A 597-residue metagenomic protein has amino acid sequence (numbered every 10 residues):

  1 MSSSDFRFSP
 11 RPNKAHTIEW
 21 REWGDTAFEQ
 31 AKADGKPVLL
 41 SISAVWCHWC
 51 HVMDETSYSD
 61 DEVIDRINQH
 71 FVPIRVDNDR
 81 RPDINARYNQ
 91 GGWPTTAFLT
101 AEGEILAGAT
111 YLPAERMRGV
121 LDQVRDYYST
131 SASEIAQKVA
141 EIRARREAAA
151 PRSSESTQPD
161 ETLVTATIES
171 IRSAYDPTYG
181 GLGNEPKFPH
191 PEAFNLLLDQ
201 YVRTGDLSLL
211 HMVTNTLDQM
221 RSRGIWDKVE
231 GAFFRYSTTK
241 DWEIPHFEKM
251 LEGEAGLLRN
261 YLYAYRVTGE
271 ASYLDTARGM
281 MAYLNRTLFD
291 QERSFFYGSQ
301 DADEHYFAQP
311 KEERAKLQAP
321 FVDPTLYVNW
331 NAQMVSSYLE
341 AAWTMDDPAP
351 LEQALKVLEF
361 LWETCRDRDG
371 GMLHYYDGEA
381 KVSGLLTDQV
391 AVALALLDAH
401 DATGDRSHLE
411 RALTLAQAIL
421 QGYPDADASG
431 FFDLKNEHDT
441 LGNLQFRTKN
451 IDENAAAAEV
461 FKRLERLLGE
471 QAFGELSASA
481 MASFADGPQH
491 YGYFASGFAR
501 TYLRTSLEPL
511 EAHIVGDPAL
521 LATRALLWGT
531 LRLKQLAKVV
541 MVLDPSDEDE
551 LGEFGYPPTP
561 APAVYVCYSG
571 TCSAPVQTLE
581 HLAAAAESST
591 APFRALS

Functional and structural regions predicted by a protein language model:
M1-D34: N-terminal leader/targeting and pre-domain segments
S2-K14, S41-S43, H48-I64, H70 (+3 more regions): Glycan-recognition and catalytic cores of secretory/periplasmic carbohydrate-active enzymes
P73-V76: Conserved alpha/beta-hydrolase
